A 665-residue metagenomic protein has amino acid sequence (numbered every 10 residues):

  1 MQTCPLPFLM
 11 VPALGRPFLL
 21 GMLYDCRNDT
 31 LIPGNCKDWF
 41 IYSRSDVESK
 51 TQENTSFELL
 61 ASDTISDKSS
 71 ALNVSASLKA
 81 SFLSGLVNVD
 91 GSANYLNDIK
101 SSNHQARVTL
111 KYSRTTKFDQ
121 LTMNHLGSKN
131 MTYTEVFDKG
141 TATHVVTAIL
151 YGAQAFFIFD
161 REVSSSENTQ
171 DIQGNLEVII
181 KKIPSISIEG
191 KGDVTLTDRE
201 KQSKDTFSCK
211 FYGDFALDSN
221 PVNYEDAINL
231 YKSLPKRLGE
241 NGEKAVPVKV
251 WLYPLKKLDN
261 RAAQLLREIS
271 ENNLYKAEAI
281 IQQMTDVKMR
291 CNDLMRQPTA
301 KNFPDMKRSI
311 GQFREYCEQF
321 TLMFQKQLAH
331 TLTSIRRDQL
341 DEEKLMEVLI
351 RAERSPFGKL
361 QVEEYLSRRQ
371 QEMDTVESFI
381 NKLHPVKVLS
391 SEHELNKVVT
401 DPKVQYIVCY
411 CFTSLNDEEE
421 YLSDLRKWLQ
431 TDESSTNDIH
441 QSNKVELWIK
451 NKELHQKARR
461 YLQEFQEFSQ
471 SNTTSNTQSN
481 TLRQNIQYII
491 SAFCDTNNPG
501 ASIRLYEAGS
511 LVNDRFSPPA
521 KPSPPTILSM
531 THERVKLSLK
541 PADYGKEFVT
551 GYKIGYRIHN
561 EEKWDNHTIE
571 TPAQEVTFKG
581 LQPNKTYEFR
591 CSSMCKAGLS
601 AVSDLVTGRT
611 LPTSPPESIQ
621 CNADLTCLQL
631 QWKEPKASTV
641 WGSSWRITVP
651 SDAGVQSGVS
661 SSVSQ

Functional and structural regions predicted by a protein language model:
M1-L340, L345, S378-N381, P385 (+3 more regions): Membrane-permeabilization and membrane-interfacing ectodomains
S69-A71, F82, I183, M530-H532 (+3 more regions): Surface-exposed coil/turn segments at beta-strand junctions on protein surfaces, enriched
D214, Y556-K563, K596, I647-Q656: Change "in extracellular beta-sheet-rich domains … of secreted and cell-surface proteins" to "in beta-sheet-rich domains
I281-T526, T531-R534: Long, compositionally biased eukaryotic scaffolding/regulatory segments
L511-K546, P583, G598-T639: Pro/Thr/Ser/Gly-rich low-complexity, intrinsically disordered linker/stalk tracts
A542-G555, P635-S651: Solvent-exposed loop/turn segments flanking beta-strands in beta-repeat/beta-sandwich domains
N566-A573, G658-S664: Short beta-strand segments within Ig-like beta-sandwich modules, predominantly Fibronectin type-III
F578-L599, Q665: Beta-strand-rich modules
